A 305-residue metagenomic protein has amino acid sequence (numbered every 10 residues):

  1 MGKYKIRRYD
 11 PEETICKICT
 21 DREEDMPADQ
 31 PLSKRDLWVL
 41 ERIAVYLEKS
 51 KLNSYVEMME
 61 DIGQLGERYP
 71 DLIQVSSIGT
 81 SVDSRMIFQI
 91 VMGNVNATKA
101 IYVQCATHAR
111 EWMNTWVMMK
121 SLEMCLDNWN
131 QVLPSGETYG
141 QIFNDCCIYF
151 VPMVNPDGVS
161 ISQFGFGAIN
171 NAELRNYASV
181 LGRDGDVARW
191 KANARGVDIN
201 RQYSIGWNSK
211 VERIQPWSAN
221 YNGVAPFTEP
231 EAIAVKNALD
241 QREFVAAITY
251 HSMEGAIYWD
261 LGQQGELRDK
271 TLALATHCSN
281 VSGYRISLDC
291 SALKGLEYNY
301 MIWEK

Functional and structural regions predicted by a protein language model:
M1-L52, D198, Y203-K305: C-terminal accessory segments enriched in acidic
S50-I101: Soluble metallo-hydrolase cores and metallopeptidase-like ectodomains found primarily in the secretory/periplasmic
M59-E60, L133-E137, E297-Y298: Short alpha-helical segments and helix-capping/turn motifs at coil-helix boundaries
Q64-Y69, Y139-I142, E304-K305: Short, conserved catalytic or adaptor-binding loops enriched in Gly and charged residues
L72-S76, C146, W190, Y284: Short glycine-aromatic motifs
Q74-G79, Q131-Y139, I286-C290: Surface-exposed patches in mature extracellular/periplasmic domains of secreted proteins
T98-A100, W112-L267: Active-site/substrate-binding loop(s) of hydrolase catalytic cores
C105-R110: Active-site histidine-acidic residue metal-binding/catalytic motifs, centered on HxH/HExxH-like signatures
